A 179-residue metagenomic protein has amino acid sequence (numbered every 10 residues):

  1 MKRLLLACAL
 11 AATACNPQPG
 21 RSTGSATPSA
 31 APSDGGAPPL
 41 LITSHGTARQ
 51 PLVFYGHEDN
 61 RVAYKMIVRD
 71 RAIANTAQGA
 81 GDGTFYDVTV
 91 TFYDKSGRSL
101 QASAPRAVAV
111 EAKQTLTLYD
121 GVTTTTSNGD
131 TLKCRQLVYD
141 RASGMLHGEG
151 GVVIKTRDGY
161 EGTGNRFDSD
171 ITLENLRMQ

Functional and structural regions predicted by a protein language model:
M1-Q179: Mature-chain termini and adjacent capping regions
